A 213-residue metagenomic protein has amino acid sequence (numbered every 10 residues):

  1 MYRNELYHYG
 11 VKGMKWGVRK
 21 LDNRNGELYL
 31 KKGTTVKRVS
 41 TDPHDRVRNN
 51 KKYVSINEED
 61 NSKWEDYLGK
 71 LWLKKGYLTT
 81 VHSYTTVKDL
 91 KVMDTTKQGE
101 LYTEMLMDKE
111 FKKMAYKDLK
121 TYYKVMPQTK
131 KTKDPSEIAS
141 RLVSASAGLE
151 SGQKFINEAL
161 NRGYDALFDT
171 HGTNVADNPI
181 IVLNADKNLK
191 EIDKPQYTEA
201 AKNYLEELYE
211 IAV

Functional and structural regions predicted by a protein language model:
Y2-D22: Short acidic, low-complexity intrinsically disordered linear motifs used for protein-protein interactions
K20-K31: Long, charge-patterned amphipathic interaction tracts in eukaryotic proteins
L30-V213: Active-site and NAD+-binding cores of ADP-ribose-processing enzymes
